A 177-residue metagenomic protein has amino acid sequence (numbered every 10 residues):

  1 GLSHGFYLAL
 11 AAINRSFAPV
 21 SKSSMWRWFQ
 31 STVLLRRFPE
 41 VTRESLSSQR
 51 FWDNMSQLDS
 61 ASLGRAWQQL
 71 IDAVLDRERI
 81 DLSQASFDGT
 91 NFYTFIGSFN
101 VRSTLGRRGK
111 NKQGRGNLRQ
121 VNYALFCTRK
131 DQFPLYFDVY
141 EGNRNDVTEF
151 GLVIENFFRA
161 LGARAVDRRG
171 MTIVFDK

Functional and structural regions predicted by a protein language model:
G1-R108, A124-N145, G151, E155 (+1 more regions): Dynamic "connector" segments at or just before major functional cores
R115-N122: Short, flexible loop/turn motifs enriched in small residues
A163-K177: Phosphate/diphosphate-binding loops
